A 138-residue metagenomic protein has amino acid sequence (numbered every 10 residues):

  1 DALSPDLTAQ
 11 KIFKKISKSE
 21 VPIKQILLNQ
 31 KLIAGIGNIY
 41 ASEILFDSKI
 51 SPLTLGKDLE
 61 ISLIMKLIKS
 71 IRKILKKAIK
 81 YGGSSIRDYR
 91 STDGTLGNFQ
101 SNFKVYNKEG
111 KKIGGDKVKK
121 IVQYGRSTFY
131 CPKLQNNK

Functional and structural regions predicted by a protein language model:
D1-D6: Compact, glycine/acidic-enriched structural inserts
K11-K138: Basic, nucleic-acid-binding surfaces and adjacent catalytic neighborhoods in DNA/RNA-processing proteins
